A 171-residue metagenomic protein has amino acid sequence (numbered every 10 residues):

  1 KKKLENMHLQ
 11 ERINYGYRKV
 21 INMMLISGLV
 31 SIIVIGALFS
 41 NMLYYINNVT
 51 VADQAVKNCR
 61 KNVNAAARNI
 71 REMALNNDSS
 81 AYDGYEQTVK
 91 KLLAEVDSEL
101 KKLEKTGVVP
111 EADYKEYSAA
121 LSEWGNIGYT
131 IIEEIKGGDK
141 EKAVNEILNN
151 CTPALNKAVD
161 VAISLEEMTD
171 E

Functional and structural regions predicted by a protein language model:
K1-M7: Non-catalytic regulatory/interaction regions at protein termini and inter-domain linkers
L9-R12, G16, V49, P110: Membrane-interfacial loop-to-transmembrane-helix junctions in polytopic alpha-helical membrane proteins
E11-N41: Extreme N-terminal signal-anchor transmembrane helix of membrane signaling/transducer proteins, especially in bacteria
N41-E123, T130-A154: Membrane-proximal N-terminal soluble sensing/regulatory segments of transmembrane proteins
K157-E171: Juxtamembrane amphipathic/hinge helix adjacent to a transmembrane helix
